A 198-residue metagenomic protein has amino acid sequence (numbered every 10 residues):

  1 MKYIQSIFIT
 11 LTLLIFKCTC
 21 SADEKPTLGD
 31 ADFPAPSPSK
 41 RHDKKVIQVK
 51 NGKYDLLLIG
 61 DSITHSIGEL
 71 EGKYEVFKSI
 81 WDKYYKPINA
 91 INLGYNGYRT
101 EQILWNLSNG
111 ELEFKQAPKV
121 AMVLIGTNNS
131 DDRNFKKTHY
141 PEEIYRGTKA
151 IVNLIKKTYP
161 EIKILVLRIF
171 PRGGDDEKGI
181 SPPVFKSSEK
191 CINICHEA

Functional and structural regions predicted by a protein language model:
M1-I59, I63-K83: N-terminal secretory targeting modules
S39-K44, Y98-E111, G147: A Trp-anchored, charged/polar loop motif used as the substrate-binding/catalytic surface of acyl/ester-handling
G52, Y95-Y98, N134-H139: Short, exposed beta-strand "edge-strand" segments with a Pro/Gly-rich flavor and a Y/T-containing core
L57-I59, I91, A121: Conserved beta-strand elements of the Class I
G60, G94-G97, G126: Glycine-centered flexibility sites
H65-G68, R99-Q102, S130-D132: Short active-site-adjacent helix-start/loop capping segments
V76-N89, W105-A198: Alpha-helical cap/lid subdomain in secreted, periplasmic, or secretory-pathway luminal O-acyl-processing enzymes
I88-E101: Acidic/glycine-enriched edge-of-secondary-structure segments
